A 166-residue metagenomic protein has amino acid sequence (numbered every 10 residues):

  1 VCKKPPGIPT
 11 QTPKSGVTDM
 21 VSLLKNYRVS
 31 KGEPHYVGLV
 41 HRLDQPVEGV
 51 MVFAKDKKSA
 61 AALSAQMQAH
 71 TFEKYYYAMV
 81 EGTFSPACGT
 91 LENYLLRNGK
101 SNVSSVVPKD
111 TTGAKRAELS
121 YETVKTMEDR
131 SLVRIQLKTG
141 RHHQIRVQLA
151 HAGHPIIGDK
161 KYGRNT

Functional and structural regions predicted by a protein language model:
V1-T166: RNA pseudouridine synthases
